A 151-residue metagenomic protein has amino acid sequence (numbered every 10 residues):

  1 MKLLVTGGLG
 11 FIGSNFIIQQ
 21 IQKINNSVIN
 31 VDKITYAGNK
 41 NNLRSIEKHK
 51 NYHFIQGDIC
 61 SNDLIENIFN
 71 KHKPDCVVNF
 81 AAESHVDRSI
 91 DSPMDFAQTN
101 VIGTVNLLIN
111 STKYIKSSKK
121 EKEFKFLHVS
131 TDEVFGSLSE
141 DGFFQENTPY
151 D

Functional and structural regions predicted by a protein language model:
M1-D151: N-terminal Rossmann-like NAD(P)+-binding domain of SDR-like oxidoreductases, especially those catalyzing
